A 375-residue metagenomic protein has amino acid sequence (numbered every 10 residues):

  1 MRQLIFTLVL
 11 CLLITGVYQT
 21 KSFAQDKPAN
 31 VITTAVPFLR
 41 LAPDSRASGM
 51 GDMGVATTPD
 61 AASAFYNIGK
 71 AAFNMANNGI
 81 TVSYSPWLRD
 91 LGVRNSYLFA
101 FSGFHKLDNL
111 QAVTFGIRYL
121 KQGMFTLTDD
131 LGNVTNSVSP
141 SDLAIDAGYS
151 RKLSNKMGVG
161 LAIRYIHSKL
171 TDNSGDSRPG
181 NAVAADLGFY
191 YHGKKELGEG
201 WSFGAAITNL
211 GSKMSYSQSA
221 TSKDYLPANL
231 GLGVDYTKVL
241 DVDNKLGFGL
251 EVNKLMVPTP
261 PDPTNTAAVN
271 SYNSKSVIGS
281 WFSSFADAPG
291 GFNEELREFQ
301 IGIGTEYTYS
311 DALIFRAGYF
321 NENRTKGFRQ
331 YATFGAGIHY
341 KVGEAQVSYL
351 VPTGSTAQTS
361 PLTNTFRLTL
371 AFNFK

Functional and structural regions predicted by a protein language model:
M1-I5: Positively charged n-region of N-terminal signal peptides that target proteins for export
T7-G16: Bacterial N-terminal signal peptides
F23-K375: Subset of outer-membrane beta-barrel
